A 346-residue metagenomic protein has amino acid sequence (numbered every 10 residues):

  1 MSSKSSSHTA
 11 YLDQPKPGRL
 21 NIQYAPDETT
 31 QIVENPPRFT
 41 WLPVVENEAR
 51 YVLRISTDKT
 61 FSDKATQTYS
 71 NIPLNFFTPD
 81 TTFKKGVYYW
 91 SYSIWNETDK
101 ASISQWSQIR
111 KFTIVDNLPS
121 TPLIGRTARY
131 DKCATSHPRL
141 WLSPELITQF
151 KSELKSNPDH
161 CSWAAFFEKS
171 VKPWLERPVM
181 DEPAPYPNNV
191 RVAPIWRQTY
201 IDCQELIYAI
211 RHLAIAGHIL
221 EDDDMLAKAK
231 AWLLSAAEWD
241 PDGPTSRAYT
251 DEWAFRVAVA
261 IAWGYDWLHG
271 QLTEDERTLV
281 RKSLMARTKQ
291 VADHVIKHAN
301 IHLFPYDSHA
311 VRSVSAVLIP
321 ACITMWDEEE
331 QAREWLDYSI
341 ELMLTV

Functional and structural regions predicted by a protein language model:
M1-R38: Short, compositionally biased P/S/T/A/G/V-rich stretches that sit at domain boundaries
S3-H8, E97-N117: Extracellular fibronectin type III
P36-E46: Conserved aromatic anchor
T40-L42, R54, S93: Residue-level recognition of well-ordered beta-strand positions that form the cores of beta-sheet-rich folds across
R50-V87, E97: Recognizes extended acidic, P/S/T-rich segments that occur within or adjacent to Ig-like beta-sandwich modules
N117-R191: Low-complexity, Ser/Thr/Pro/Gly-enriched N-terminal "stalk/linker" regions
P183, W196-V346: Aromatic-lined, polymer-binding surfaces characteristic of secreted/periplasmic polysaccharide-degrading enzymes
